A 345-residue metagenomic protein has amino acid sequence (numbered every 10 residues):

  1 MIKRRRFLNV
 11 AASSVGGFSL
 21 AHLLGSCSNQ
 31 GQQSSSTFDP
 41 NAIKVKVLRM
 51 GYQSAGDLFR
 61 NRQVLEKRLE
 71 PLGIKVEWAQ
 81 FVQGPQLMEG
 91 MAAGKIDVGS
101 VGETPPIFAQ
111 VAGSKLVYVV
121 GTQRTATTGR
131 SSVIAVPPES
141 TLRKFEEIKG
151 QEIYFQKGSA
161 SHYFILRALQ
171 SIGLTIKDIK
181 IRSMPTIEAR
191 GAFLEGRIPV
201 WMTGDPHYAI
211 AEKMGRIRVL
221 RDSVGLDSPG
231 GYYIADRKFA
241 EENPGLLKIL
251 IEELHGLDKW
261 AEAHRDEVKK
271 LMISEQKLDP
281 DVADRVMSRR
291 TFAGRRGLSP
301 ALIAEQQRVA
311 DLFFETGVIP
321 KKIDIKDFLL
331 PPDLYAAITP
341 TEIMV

Functional and structural regions predicted by a protein language model:
M1, L23-K46: C-terminal segment of N-terminal export signals and the immediately downstream linker at the start of the mature
R6-S28: N-terminal export signals
T37-I172, R182-S183, P199-M202, D227: Short, glycine-/small- and polar/acidic-enriched structural segments that line small-molecule recognition paths
K67, E89, A93, I107 (+12 more regions): Solvent-exposed, polar/charged alpha-helical surfaces in well-ordered, non-transmembrane soluble domains, broadly
T104, I187-E275: Pocket-lining segment of extracytoplasmic ligand-binding domains
P138-E146, T175, K238-L247: Short helix-loop capping/hinge motifs at secondary-structure junctions, enriched in acidic/polar residues
N243-P320: Secondary-structure end/capping motifs
D311-V345: Conserved C-terminal helix/tail region of periplasmic/extracytoplasmic solute-binding proteins
